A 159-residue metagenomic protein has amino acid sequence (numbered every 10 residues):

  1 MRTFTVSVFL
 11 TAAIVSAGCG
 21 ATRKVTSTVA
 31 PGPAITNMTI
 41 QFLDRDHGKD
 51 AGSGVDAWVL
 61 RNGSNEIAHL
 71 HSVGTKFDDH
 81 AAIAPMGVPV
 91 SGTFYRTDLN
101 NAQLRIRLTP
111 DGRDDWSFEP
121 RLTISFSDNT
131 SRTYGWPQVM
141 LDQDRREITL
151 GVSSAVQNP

Functional and structural regions predicted by a protein language model:
M1-F4: Positively charged n-region of N-terminal signal peptides that target proteins for export
S7-S16: Bacterial N-terminal signal peptides
K24-P159: Regulatory, non-catalytic segments
